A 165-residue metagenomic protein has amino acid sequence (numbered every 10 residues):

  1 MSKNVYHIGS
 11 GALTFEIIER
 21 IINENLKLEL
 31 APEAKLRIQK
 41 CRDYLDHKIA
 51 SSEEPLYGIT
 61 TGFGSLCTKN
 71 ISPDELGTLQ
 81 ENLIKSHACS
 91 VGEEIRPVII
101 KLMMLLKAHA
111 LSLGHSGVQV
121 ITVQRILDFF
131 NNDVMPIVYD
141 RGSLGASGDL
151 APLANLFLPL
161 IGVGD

Functional and structural regions predicted by a protein language model:
M1-D165: Conserved, well-structured ligand/cofactor-binding cores
